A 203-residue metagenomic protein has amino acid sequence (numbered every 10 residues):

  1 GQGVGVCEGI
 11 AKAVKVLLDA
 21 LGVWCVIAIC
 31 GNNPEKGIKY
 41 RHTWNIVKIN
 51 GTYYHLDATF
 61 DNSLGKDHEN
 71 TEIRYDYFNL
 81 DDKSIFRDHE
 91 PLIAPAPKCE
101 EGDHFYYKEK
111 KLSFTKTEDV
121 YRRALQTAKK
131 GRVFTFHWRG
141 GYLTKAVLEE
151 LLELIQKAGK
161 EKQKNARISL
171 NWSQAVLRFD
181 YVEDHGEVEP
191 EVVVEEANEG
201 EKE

Functional and structural regions predicted by a protein language model:
G1-Q2, D81-E203: N-terminal accessory/pre-domain segments preceding catalytic cores
G3-C7: Alpha-helix N-cap/helix-initiation motif
E8-D82: Hydrophobic/aromatic-rich core segments of domains that either
